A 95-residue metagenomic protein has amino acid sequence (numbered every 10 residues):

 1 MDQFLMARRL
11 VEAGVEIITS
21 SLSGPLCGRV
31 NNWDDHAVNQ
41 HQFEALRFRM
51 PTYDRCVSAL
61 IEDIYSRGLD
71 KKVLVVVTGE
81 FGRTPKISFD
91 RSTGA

Functional and structural regions predicted by a protein language model:
M1-A95: Ligand-binding pockets and gating/stacking loops
